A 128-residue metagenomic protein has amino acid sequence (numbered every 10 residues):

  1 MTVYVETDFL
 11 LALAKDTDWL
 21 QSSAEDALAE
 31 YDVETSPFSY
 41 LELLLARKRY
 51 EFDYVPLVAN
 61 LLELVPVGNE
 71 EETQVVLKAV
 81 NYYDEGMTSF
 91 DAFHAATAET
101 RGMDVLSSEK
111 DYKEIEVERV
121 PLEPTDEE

Functional and structural regions predicted by a protein language model:
M1-T35, R47-L57, E128: Short, well-structured N-terminal submotif of metal-dependent ribonuclease cores
T2, S36, V65-N69, E99-E128: Acidic, PIN/NYN-like endoribonuclease modules and their adjacent C-terminal/linker elements
E6, D91, E109: Acidic active-site catalytic centers that drive phospho-/nucleotidyl reactions and related ester hydrolyses
L10, Y40, Y112-K113: A generic structural signal for short hydrophobic patches within well-formed alpha-helices
E30-E34, E63-L64, E85, R101: Structured helix-beta-strand junction loops
L41-L44, V80: Amphipathic alpha-helical segments within well-ordered protein domains
L43, T88-D104: Acidic, metal-associated active-site segment
L62-D84: Acidic catalytic patch
